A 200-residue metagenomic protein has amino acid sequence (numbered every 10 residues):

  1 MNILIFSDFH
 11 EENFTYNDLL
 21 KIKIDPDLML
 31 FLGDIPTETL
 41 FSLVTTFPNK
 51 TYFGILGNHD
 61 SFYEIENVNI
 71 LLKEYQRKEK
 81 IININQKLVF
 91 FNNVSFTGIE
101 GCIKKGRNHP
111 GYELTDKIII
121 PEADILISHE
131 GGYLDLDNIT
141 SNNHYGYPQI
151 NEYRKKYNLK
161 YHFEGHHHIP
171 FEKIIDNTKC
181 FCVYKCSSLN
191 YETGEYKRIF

Functional and structural regions predicted by a protein language model:
M1-L4, L88-G98, D124-I125, I174-C180 (+1 more regions): Beta-strand-turn-beta hairpins that frame and shape the catalytic cleft of phosphate-ester-processing enzymes
M1-T45, I120-E122, I127: N-terminal active-site segment of His-dependent metallophosphoesterases
D8, D34, G57, G165-H166: Active-site glycine-centered loops adjacent to acidic/histidine catalytic or metal-binding residues that shape
F9-F14, F53-F62, E66-Y145, Q149 (+1 more regions): Conserved catalytic scaffold of divalent metal-dependent phosphoesterases
T15-L19, I35-N49, S61-R77, N138-I139 (+1 more regions): Metal-dependent catalytic neighborhoods of phosphoester/phosphodiester hydrolases
K21-D27, T46-N49, Q76-R77, F90-F91 (+2 more regions): Flexible, charged surface loops at secondary-structure boundaries
I35, G132, H168: Flexible, active-site-proximal loop/turn residues at the rims of small-molecule/cofactor binding pockets and catalytic
V44-T45, T51-I55, N138-F200: Conserved beta-sheet core of the metallophosphoesterase superfamily
